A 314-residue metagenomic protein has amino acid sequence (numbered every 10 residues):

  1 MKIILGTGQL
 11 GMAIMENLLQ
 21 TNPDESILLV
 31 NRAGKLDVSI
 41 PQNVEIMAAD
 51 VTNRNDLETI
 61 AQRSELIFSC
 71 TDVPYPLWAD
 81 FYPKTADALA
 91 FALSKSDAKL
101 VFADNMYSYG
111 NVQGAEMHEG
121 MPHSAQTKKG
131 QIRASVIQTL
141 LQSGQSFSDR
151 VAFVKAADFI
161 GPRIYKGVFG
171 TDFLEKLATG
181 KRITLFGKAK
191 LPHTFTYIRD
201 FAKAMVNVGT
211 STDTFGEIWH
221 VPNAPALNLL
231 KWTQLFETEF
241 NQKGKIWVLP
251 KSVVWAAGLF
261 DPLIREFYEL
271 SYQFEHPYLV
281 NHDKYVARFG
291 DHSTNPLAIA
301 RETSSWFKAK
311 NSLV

Functional and structural regions predicted by a protein language model:
K2-T21: N-terminal Rossmann NAD(P)H-binding glycine-rich loop of SDR-like oxidoreductase domains
P23-E25, K95-K99, S148-D149: A short helix->loop->beta-strand "cap" motif at the edges of active sites that frequently abuts
A33-K95: NAD(P)H-binding glycine-rich loop region in Rossmannoid oxidoreductase-like domains and their noncatalytic homologs
A79-P83, Q126-Q138, G167-T171, L191-F195 (+2 more regions): Short-chain dehydrogenase/reductase
D87-S135: Conserved Rossmann-fold NAD(P)-dependent oxidoreductase catalytic core, especially the SDR/UDP-sugar
Q138-R163: Conserved beta-loop-beta element that borders a ligand/cofactor-binding pocket
Y165-D172, F186-G209, G216-H220: Substrate-positioning beta->alpha
A204-F267, H282, S293-V314: Mid/C-terminal beta-alpha module of Rossmann-like enzyme folds, strongest in SDR-family dehydrogenases/epimerases
